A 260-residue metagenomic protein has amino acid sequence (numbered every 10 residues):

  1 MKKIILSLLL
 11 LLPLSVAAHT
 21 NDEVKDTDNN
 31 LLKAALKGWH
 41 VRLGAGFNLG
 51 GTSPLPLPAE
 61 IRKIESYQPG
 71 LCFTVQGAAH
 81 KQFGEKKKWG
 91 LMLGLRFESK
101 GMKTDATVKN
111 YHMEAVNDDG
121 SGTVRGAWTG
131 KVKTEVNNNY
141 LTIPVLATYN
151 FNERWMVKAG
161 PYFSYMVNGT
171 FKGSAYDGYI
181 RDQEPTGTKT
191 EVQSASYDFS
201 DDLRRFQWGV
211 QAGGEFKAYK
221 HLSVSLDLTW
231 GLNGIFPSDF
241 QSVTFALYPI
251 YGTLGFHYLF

Functional and structural regions predicted by a protein language model:
M1-V24, W39, G44, A147-Y149 (+2 more regions): Bacterial Sec-dependent N-terminal signal peptides
H19-K87, G231, L259: Short glycine/proline- and aromatic-enriched beta-strand/turn motifs that initiate or cap beta-hairpins
W39-V41, L71-G77, N139-V145, W208-A212 (+1 more regions): Hydrophobic, lipid-facing positions within transmembrane beta-strands of outer-membrane proteins
L43-L49, L93-S99, A159-Y165, L226-W230 (+1 more regions): Transmembrane beta-barrel strands of outer-membrane/channel proteins
G51-G70, K100-N139, M166-Q207, Q211 (+1 more regions): Extracellular/periplasm-exposed beta-strand and loop segments of Gram-negative cell-envelope proteins, dominated by
K87-L91, R154-V157, K220-L226: Repeated loop/turn-to-beta-strand initiation elements of outer-membrane beta-barrel proteins
E215-K217, H221-N233: A hydrophobic membrane-anchoring alpha-helix module
F216-K220, L247-F260: Outer-membrane beta-barrel "beta-signal"
